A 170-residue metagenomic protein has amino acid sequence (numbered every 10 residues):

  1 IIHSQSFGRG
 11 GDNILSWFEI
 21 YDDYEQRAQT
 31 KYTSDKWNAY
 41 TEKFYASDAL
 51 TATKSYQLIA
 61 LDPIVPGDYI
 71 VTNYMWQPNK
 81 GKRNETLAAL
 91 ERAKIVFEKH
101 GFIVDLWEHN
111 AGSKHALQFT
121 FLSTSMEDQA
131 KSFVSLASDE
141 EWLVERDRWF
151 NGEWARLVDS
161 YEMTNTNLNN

Functional and structural regions predicted by a protein language model:
I1-N170: Short S/T/G/P-rich N-terminal loop/turn motif that feeds into the first structured element of a domain
